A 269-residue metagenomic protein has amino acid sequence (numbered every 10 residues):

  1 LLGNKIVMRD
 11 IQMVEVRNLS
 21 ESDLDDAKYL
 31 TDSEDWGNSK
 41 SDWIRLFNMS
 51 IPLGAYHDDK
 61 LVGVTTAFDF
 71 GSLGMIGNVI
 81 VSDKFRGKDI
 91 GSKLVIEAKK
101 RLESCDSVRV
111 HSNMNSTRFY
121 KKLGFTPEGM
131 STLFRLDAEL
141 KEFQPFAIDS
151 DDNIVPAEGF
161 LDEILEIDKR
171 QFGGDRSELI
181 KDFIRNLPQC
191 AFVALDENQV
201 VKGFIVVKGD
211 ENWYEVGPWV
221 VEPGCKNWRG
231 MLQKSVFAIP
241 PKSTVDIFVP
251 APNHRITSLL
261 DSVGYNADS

Functional and structural regions predicted by a protein language model:
L24-V64, K169-F192, D196: Active-site rim helix/loop that mediates acceptor-substrate recognition in acyltransferases
E34-N48, G63-D89, L94, A98-K100: Basic, Lys/Arg-rich alpha-helical nucleic-acid-recognition elements, primarily the DNA-binding modules of transcription
G54, K60-F68, L73-I80, Q199-G209 (+1 more regions): Conserved beta-strand in the GNAT
V81, G87-K100, R118, K122 (+1 more regions): Conserved acetyl-CoA-binding loop-helix of GNAT-fold acetyltransferases
R101-N113, P240-A251: Conserved GNAT acetyl-CoA-binding A-motif
T126-E215: Amide-forming acyltransferase catalytic core, primarily the GNAT-like/NAT-type and related acyltransferase folds
T126-F143, K242-S269: Active-site/acyl-donor-binding loops of N-acyltransferases
Q199-K208, N212-I239, S243-F248: Flexible loop/N-cap segments at domain edges
